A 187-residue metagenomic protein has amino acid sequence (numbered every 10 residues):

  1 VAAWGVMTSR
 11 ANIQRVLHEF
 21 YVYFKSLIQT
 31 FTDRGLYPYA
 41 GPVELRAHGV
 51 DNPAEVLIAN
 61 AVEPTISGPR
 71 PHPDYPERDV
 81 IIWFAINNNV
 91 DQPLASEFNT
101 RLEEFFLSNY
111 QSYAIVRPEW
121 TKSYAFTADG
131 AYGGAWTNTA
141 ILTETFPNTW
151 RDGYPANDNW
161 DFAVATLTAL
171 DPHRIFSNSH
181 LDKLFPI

Functional and structural regions predicted by a protein language model:
V1-I187: Conserved glycine-rich FAD pyrophosphate-binding loop
